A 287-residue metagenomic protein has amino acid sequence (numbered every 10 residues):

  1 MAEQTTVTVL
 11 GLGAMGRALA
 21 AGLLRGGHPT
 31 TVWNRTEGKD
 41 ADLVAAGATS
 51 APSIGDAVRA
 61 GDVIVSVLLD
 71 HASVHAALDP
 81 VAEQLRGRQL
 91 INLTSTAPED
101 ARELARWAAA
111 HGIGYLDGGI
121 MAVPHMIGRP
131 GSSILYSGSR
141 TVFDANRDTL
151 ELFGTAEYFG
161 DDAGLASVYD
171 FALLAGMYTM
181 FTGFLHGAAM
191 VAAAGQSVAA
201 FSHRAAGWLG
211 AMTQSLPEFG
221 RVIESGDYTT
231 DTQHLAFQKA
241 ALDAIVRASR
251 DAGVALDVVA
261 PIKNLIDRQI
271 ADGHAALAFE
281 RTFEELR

Functional and structural regions predicted by a protein language model:
M1-R59, V63-S66, R88-Q89, Y158: NAD(P)+-binding Rossmann beta1-loop-alpha1 motif at the extreme N-terminus of oxidoreductases
E37, I54-S133: Rossmann-like NAD(P)(H) cofactor-binding subdomain of soluble oxidoreductases
V63, S73, T96, P124-M126 (+4 more regions): Amphipathic alpha-helical hairpins
T96-Y178: Rossmann-fold dinucleotide-binding core
A166-L286: Helical "substrate-binding/catalytic lid" subdomain of Rossmann-like NAD(P)-dependent dehydrogenases/reductases
